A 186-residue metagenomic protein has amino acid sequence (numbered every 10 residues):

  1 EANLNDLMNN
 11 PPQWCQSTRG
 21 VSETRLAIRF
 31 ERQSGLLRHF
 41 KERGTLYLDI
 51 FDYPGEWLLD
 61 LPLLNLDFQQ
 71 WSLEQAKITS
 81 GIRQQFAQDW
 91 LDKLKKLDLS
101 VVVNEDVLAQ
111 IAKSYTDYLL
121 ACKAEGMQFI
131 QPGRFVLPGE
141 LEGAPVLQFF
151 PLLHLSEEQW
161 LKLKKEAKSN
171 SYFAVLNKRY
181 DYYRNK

Functional and structural regions predicted by a protein language model:
E1-K186: Switch- and interface-adjacent substructures of P-loop NTPase systems
